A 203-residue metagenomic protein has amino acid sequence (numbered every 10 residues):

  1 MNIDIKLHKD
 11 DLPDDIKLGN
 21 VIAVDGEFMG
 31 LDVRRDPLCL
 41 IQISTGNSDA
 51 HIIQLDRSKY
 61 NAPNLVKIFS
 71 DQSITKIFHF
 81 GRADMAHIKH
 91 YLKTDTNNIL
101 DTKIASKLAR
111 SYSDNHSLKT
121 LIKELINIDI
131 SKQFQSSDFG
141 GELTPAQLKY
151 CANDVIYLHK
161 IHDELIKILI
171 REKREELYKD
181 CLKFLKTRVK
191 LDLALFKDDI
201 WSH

Functional and structural regions predicted by a protein language model:
M1-H203: DEDD superfamily 3′-5′ metal-dependent exonuclease/proofreading module
